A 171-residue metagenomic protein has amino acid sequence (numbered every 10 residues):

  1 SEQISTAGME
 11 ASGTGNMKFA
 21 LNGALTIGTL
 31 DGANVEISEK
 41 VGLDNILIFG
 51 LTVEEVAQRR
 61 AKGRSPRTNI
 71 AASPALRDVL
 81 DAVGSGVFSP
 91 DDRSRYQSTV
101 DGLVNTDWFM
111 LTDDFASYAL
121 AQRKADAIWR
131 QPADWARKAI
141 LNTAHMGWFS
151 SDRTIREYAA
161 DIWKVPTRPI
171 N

Functional and structural regions predicted by a protein language model:
S1: Hydrophobic acceptor-binding patch used for acceptor engagement in glycosyltransferases
I4-W148, R153, E157-N171: Catalytic binding pocket for nucleotide-activated donors in carbohydrate/polymer assembly enzymes
